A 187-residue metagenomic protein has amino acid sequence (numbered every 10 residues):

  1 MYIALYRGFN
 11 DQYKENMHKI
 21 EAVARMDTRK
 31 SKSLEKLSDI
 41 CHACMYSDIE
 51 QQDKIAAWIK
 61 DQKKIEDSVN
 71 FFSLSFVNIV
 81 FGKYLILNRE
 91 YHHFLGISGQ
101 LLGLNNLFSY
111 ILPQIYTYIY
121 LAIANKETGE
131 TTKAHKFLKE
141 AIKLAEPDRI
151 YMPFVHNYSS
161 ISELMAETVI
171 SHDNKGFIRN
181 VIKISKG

Functional and structural regions predicted by a protein language model:
M1, G8-K14, A24-C41, I65-V80 (+4 more regions): Alpha-solenoid helical repeat architecture
N10-A24, Q51-I65, H92-G103, T132-A141 (+1 more regions): Alpha-helical repeat scaffolds
S47-E50, K64, K83-L87, G103-N106: Short helix-capping and hinge/turn segments at secondary-structure transitions, especially at repeat and domain
I55, N78-I86, S98-Q100, I115 (+1 more regions): Residue-level detection of beta-strand scaffold positions
H93-G96, Q100, L107-G187: C-terminal non-catalytic interaction modules
